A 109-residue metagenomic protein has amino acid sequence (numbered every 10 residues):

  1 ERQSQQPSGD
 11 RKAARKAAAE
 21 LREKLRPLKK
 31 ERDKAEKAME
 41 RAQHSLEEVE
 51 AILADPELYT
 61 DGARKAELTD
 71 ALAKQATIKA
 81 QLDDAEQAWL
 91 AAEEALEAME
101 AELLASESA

Functional and structural regions predicted by a protein language model:
E1-A109: Charged, heptad-repeat coiled-coil alpha-helices that serve as long linker/dimerization "arms" in large NTP-dependent
